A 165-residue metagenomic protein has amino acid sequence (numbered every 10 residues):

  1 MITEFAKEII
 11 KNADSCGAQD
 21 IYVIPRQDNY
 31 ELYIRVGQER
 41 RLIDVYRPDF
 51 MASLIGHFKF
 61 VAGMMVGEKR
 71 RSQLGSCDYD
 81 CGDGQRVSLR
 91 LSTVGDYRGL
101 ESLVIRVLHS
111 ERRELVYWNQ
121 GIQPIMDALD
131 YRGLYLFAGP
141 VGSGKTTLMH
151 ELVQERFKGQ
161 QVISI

Functional and structural regions predicted by a protein language model:
M1-D49, D83: N-terminal anchoring/assembly modules that precede and organize ATP-driven motor systems
N12, V61, E155: Active-site catalytic microenvironments for nucleophilic, acid-base chemistry
Y22, E31-R35, S88-R90, L136 (+1 more regions): Structured core elements
R40-Y46, M51, G56-A138, Q160-V162: P-loop NTP-binding catalytic core
G142: Walker A (P-loop) phosphate-binding loop of P-loop NTPases
K145: Conserved lysine of the Walker
L148, L152: Hydrophobic positions on the alpha1 helix immediately C-terminal to the Walker A/P-loop
V153-I165: P-loop NTPase switch/communication element
